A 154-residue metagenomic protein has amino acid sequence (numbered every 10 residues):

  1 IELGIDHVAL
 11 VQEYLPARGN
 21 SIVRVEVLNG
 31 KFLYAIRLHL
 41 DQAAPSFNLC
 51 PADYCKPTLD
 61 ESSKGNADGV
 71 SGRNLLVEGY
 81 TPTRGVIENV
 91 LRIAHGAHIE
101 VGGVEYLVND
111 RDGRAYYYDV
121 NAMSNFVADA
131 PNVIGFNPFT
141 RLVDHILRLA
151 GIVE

Functional and structural regions predicted by a protein language model:
I1-G96: Phosphate-binding site of ATP-dependent enzymes
G30, C50, L76, G102 (+2 more regions): A general marker of short, structured functional hotspots
S71, T81, H95-I99, V108-E154: C-terminal active-site "lid" helix and adjoining low-complexity regulatory extension at the edge of ATP-using catalytic
V104-Y106: Hydrophobic residue at the +6 position relative to the catalytic HRD Asp in the kinase catalytic loop
